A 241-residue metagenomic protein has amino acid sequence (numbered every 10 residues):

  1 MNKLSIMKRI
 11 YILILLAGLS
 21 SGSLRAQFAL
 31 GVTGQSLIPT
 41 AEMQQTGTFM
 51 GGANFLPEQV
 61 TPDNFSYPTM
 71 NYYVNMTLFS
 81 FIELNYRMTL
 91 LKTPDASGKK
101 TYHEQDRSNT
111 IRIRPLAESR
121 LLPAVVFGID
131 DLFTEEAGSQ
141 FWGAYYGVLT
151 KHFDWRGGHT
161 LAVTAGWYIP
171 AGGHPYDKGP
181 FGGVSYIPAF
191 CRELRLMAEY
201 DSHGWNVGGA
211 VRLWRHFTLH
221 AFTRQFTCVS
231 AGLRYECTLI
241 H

Functional and structural regions predicted by a protein language model:
M1-V32, H241: Cleavable N-terminal export/targeting peptides
L15, G51-A53, V163: Generic structural motif
A26-Y145, T150-R156, Y168-I169, P188-L194 (+3 more regions): Transmembrane beta-barrel domains of Gram-negative outer membranes and organellar outer membranes
P68-T69, K178, H203: Residues that act as N-cap/strand-start positions at coil-to-secondary-structure junctions
L161-R195, E199: A mid-sequence, solvent-exposed acidic-amphipathic segment
G204-H241: Predominantly the C-terminal beta-signal and adjacent terminal strand-loop region of outer-membrane beta-barrel
